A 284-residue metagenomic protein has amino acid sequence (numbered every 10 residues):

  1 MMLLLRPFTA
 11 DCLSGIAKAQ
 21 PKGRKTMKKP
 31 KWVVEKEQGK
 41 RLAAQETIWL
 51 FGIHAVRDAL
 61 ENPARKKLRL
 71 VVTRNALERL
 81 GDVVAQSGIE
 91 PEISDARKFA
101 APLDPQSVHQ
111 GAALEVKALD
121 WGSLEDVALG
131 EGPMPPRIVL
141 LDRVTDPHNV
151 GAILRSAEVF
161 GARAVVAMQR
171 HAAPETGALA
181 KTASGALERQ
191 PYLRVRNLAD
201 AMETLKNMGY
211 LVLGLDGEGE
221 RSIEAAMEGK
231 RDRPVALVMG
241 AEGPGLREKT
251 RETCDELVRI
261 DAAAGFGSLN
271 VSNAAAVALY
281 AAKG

Functional and structural regions predicted by a protein language model:
L3-L4, F8-L129: N-terminal positively charged helical leader segments and presequences
Q45-T47, K66-L70, R163-V165, R189-P191 (+1 more regions): Short active-site oxyanion
R57, N62, E158-V159, K181-S184 (+1 more regions): Structured adenosyl-cofactor binding patch, chiefly the S-adenosyl-L-methionine
E61, E131-E220: RNA substrate-binding interface of SAM-dependent RNA methyltransferases
N75, A96-F99, R170-A172, E242 (+1 more regions): Short, acidic/turn-prone active-site loops that include or flank metal/cofactor- and phosphate-binding residues
R79, A172-A178, P244-T253: Short, glycine/polar-rich helix-capping loops at beta-to-alpha or helix-loop-helix junctions that flank or form
E125-G132, T204-L205, E224-R231: Short amphipathic alpha-helix with an adjacent loop that forms part of the alpha/beta core around
L213-N270, A282: Active-site/ligand-binding-proximal alpha/beta "capping" segment
